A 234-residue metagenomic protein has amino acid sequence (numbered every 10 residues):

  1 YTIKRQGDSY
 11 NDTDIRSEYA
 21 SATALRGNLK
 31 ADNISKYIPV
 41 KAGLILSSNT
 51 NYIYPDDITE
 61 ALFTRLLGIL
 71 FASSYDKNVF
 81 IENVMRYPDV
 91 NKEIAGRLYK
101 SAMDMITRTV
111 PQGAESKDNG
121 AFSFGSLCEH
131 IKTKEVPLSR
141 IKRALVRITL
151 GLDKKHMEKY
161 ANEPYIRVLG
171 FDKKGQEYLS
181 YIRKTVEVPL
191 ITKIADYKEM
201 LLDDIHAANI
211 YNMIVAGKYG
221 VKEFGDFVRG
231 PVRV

Functional and structural regions predicted by a protein language model:
Y1-V234: Active-site cores that bind ATP or allylic diphosphates and position pyrophosphate for catalysis
